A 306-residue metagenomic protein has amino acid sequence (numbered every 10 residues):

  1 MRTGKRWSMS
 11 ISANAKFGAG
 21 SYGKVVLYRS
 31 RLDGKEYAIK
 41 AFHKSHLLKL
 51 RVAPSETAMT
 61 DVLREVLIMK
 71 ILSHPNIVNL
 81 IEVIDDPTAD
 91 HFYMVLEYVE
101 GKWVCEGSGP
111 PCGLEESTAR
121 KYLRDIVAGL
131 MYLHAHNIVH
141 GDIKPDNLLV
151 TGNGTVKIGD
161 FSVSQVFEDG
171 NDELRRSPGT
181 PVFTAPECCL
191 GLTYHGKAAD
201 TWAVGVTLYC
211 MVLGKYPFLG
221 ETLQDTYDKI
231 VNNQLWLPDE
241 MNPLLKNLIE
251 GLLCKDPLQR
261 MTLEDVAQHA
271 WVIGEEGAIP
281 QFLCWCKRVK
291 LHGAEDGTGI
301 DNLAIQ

Functional and structural regions predicted by a protein language model:
N14-S21, V25: Protein kinase glycine-rich loop
K24-R51: Glycine-rich ATP phosphate-binding loop
F42-L72: Conserved N-lobe beta3->alphaC-helix segment of eukaryotic protein kinase catalytic domains
E82-V83: A short, aromatic-enriched beta-strand patch in the conserved N-lobe beta-sheet of the protein kinase catalytic domain
A89-W103: Conserved short submotifs of the Hanks-type protein kinase catalytic core that shape the nucleotide-binding pocket
Y122-L123: Activation segment signature within eukaryotic-like protein kinase domains
